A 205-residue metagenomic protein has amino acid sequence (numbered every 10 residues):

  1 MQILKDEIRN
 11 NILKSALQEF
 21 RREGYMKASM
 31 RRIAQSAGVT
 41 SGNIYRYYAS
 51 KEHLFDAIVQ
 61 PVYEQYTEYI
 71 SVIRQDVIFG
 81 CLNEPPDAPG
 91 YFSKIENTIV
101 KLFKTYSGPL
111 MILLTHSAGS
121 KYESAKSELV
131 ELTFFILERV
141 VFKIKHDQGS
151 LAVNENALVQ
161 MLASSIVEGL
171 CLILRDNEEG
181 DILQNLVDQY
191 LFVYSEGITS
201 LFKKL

Functional and structural regions predicted by a protein language model:
M1-L4, F202: N-terminal intrinsically disordered/low-complexity leader segments
N11-Q18, R22, R32, S36 (+7 more regions): Alpha-helical structural segments
G38-Y48: Short hydrophobic/aromatic patch on the recognition helix
L82-G108, Q160, S164, E168 (+2 more regions): Amphipathic alpha-helical segments that line or abut small-molecule/effector binding pockets and mediate allosteric
T98-T105, S120-H146, A157-S164: Amphipathic alpha-helical packing segments from all-alpha helical-bundle domains
M111-I112, V141-V193, F202-L205: Hydrophobic/aromatic-rich alpha-helical bundle segments in the mid-to-C-terminal region
